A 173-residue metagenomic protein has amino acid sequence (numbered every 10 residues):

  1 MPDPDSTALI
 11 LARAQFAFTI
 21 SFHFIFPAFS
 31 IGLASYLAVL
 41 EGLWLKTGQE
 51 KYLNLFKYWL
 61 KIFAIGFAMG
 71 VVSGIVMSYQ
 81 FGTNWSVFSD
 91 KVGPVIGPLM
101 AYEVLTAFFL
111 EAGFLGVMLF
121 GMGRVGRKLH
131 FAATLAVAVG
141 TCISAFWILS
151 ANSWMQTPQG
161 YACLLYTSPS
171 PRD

Functional and structural regions predicted by a protein language model:
P2-L43, Y58, G66: N-terminal signal-anchor module of multipass membrane proteins
F26, S30, F63-G66, A133-T141: Hydrophobic alpha-helical transmembrane segments of polytopic
I31-E41, L45-Q49, L53, G116 (+2 more regions): Mature catalytic domains of secreted/periplasmic carbohydrate-active enzymes
L43-Y58, T83-P94: Flexible loop linkers connecting adjacent transmembrane helices in multi-pass alpha-helical membrane transporters
I65-T134, S153-Q156, A162: Membrane-interface helix-loop-helix modules in multi-pass inner-membrane proteins
G140-N152: Internal, well-ordered alpha/beta segment that forms a basic, Gly-enriched binding/recognition surface
Y166-D173: Conserved small/polar residues in nucleotide/adenosyl-binding loops
